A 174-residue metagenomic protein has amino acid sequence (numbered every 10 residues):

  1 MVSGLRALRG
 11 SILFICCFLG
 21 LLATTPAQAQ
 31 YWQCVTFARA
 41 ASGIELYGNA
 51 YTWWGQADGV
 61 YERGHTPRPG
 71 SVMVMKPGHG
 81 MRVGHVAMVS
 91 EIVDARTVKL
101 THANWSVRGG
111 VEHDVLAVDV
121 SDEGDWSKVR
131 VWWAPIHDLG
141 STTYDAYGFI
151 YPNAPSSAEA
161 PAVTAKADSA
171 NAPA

Functional and structural regions predicted by a protein language model:
M1-G4, A172-A174: Short, intrinsically disordered, low-complexity terminal/loop segments
V2-L13: Bacterial N-terminal signal peptides that target proteins for export
L5, A57-D58, G109, D119: Solvent-exposed, flexible loop/coil residues
S11-L22: Bacterial N-terminal signal peptides
L22-Q28: Bacterial Sec-dependent signal peptides at the C-terminal "C-region" and cleavage site
Q28-M88, V93: Secreted/periplasmic proteins that engage bacterial cell-wall peptidoglycan
D94-A174: Aromatic- and glycine-rich peptidoglycan recognition patches
